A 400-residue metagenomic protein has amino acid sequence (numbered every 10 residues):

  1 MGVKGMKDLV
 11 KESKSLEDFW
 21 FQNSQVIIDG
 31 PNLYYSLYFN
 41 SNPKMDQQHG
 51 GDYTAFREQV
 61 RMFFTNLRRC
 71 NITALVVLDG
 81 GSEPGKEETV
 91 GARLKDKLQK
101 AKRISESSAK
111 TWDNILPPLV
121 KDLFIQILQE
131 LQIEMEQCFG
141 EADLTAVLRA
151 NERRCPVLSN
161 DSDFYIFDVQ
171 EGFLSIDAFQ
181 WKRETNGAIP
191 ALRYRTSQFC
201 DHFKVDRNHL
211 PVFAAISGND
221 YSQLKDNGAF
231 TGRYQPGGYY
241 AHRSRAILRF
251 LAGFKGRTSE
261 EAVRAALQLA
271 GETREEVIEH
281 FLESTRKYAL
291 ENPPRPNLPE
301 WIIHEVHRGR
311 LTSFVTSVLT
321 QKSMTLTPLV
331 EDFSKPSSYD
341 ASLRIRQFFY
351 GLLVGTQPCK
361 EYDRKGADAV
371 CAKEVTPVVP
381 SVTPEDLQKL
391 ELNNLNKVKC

Functional and structural regions predicted by a protein language model:
M1-R69, T73-S107, L123-E130, F179-C400: Charged, low-complexity intrinsically disordered segments
D52-Y53, D113, I133-Q137: Short, flexible loop segments at the rims of nucleotide/cofactor-binding pockets, characterized by
V60-F63, W112, D143-L144, N151 (+1 more regions): Eukaryotic intrinsically disordered and solvent-exposed regulatory patches
L78-G80, E134-T145: Acidic carboxylate-rich catalytic motifs and surrounding loops in phosphoryl-/glycosyl-chemistry enzymes
P84-K86, D143-L148, Y165-D168: Short, well-ordered, mixed-charge alpha-helical segments that flank or form enzyme active sites
N114-L128, F139-E141: Active-site-proximal segments of catalytic enzyme domains that coordinate small-molecule cofactors or metal ions
R149-F173: Acidic, metal-binding active-site segment of PIN/NYN-like and related structure-specific nucleases
